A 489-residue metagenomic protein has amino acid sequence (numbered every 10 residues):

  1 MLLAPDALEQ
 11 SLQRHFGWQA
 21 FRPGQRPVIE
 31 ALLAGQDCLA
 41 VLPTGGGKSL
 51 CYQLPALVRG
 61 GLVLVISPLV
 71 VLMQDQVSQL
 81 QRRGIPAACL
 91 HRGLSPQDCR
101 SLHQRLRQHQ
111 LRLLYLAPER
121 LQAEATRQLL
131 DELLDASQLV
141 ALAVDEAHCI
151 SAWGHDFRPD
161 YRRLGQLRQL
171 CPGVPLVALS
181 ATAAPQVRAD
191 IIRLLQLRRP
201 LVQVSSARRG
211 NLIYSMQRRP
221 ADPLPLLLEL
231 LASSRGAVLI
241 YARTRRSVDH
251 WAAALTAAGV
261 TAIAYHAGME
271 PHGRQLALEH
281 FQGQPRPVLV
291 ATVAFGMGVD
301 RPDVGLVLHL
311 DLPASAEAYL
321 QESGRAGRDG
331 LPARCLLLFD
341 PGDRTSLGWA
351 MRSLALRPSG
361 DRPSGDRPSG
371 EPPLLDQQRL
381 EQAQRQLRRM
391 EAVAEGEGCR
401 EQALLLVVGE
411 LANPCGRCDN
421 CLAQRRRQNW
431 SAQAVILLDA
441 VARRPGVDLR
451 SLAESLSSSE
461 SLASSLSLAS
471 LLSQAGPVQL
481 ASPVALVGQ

Functional and structural regions predicted by a protein language model:
L2-H15, Q19-P23, P27-L39, P43-S49 (+6 more regions): Helicase motor core with emphasis on the C-terminal RecA-like subdomain
L64-V65: ABC nucleotide-binding domain signature
R286, D303-V304, L308, L312-Q321 (+1 more regions): C-terminal accessory region of SF2 helicases/translocases
